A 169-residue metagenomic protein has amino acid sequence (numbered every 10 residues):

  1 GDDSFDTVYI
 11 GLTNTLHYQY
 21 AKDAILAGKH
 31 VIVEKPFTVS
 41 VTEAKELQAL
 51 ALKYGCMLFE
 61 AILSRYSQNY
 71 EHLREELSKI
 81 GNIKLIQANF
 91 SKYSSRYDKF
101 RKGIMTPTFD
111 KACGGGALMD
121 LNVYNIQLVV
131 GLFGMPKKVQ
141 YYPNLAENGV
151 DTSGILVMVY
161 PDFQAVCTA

Functional and structural regions predicted by a protein language model:
G1-L50: Beta-loop-alpha module in the N-terminal Rossmann-like domain of NAD(P)-dependent dehydrogenases, especially those
G11-L12, F90, A169: Glycine-rich, N-terminal phosphate-binding loop of Rossmann-like dinucleotide-binding domains
H17, A44, Y70, N125-I126 (+1 more regions): A general structural signal for well-ordered alpha-helical segments in protein cores
A27-K29, Y54-M57, Q164: A short helix->loop->beta-strand "cap" motif at the edges of active sites that frequently abuts
E46-L63, N82-L85: Rossmann-fold dehydrogenase core element
S64-K137: Predominantly a Rossmann-like dinucleotide-binding segment in NAD(P)-dependent oxidoreductases
I126-A169: Contiguous beta-strand/loop segments that form the cofactor/metal-binding neighborhood of enzyme cores
